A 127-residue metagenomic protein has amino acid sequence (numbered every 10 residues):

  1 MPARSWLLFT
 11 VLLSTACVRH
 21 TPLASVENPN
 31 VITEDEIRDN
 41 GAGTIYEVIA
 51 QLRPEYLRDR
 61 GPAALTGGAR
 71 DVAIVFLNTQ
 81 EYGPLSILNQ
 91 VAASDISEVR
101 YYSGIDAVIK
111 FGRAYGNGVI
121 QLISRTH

Functional and structural regions predicted by a protein language model:
M1-L7: Bacterial N-terminal signal peptides that target proteins for export
L13-A16: C-terminal motif of bacterial Sec signal peptides marking the signal peptidase cleavage site
V18-H20: Bacterial signal peptide processing site
E27, N40, G68-V72, S94-I96 (+1 more regions): Extracytoplasmic
E27-Y46, F76-L85, S124: Short, polar/charged loop or turn motifs at beta-strand boundaries
E34-T66: Post-signal-peptide N-terminal segment of Sec-exported extracytoplasmic proteins
L65-I105: Periplasmic plug
I96-H127: A beta-strand signature from Gram-negative outer-membrane beta-barrel systems, especially the internal plug domain
